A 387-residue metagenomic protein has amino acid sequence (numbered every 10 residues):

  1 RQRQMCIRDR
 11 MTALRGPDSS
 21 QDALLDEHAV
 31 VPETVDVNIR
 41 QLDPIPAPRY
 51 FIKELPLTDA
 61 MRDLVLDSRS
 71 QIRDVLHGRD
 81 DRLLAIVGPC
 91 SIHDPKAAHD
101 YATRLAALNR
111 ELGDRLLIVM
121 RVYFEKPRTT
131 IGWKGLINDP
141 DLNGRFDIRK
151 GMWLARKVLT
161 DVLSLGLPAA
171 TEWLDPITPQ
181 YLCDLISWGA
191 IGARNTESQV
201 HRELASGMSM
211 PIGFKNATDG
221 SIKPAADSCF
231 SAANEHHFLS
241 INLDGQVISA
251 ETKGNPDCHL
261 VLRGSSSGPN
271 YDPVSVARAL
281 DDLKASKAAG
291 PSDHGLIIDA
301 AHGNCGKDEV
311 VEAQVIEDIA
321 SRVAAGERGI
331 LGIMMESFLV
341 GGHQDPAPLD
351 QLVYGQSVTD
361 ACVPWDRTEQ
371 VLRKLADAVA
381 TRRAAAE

Functional and structural regions predicted by a protein language model:
R1-I7: Short, small-residue-biased leader/transition segments that mark boundaries at the very start of proteins
S20-D43: Polybasic, low-complexity association/targeting segments
V31-T34, R115-R278, D282, H302-D308 (+6 more regions): Active-site-facing alpha/beta catalytic cores
D36-H77: N- or domain-start disorder-to-order transition segments that initiate the globular core
L84-A97, D360: Conserved phosphate/anionic-ligand binding catalytic regions in large, soluble enzymes, centered on
G88, I298, P364: Conserved, mostly hydrophobic/aromatic
F338-R383: Internal helix-turn-beta structural module
